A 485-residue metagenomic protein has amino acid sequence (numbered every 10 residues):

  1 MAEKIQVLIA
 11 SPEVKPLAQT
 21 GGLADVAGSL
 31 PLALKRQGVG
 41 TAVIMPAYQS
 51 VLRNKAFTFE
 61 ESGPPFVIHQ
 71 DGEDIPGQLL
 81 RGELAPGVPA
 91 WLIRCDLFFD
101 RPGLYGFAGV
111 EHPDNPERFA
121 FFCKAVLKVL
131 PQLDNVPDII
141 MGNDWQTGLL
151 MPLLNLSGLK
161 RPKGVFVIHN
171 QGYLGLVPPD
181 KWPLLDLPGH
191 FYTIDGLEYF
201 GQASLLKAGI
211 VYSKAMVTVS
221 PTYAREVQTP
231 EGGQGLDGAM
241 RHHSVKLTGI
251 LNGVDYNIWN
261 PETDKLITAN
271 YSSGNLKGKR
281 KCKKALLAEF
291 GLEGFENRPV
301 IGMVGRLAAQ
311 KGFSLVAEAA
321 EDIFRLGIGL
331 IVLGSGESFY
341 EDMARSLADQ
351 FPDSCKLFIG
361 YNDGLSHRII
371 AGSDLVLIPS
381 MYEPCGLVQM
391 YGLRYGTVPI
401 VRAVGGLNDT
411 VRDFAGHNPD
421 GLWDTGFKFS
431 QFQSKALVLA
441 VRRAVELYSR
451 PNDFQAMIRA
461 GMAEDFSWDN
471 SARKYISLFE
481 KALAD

Functional and structural regions predicted by a protein language model:
M1-D485: Catalytic cores of nucleotide-sugar-dependent glycosyltransferases that transfer UDP/GDP/TDP-activated
